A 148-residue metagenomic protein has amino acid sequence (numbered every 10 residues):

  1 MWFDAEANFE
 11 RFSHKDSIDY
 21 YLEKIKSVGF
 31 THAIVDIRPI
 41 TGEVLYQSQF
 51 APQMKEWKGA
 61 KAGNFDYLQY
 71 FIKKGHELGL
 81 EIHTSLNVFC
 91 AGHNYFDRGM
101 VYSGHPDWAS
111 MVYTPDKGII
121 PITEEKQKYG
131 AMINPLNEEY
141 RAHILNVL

Functional and structural regions predicted by a protein language model:
M1-F3, A33-V35, I82-T84: Hydrophobic faces of well-ordered beta-strands that scaffold small-molecule active sites in alpha/beta enzyme cores
M1-K15, F89-V147: Active-site-adjacent "subsite" loops/lids of carbohydrate-active enzymes
D16-E43: Catalytic domains of carbohydrate-active enzymes, especially glycoside hydrolases
I18, N64, L68, R141-I144: Aromatic/hydrophobic pocket-lining residues that form the small-molecule binding cavity in soluble enzyme cores
G29-T31, H76-I82: Short, well-ordered coil/turn segments that N-cap beta-strands
I37-A60: Glycine-rich, proline-tolerant flexible connector loops at the mouths of alpha/beta enzymes
K55-N64, S110-V112: A short acidic, glycine-rich active-site loop that binds or catalyzes chemistry on phosphate/adenosine moieties
Q69-I72, H76: Anion (oxyanion) recognition and catalysis
